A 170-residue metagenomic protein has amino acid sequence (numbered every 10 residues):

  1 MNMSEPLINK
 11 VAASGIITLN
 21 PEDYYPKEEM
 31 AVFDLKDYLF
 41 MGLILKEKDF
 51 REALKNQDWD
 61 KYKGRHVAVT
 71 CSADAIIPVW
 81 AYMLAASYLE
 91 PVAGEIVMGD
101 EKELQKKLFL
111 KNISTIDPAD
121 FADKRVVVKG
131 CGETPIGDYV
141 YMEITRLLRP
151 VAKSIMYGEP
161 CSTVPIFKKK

Functional and structural regions predicted by a protein language model:
M1-I76, A86, A93, V151-S154 (+2 more regions): N-terminal, charge-rich interaction modules
L54-K55, I96, S114, G130 (+2 more regions): A domain-level signal for the structural core that forms small-molecule/cofactor-binding pockets and catalytic centers
H66-S72, V97-G99, R125-C131: Short glycine-rich or small-residue beta-strand-to-loop segments that form or flank ligand, phosphate, metal/Fe-S
S72-V79, C131-Y139, S162: Gly/Ser/Thr-rich loops at beta-strand to alpha-helix junctions that form or flank small-molecule/cofactor-binding
A81-D120, G158-T163: Long, charge-dense
Y82-E90, V140-R149: Short, non-transmembrane amphipathic alpha-helical segments
L108, Y139-Y141, F167-K170: Short acidic, glycine/serine/threonine-rich loops at helix termini
P118-M142: Extended, charge-rich low-complexity interaction segments
